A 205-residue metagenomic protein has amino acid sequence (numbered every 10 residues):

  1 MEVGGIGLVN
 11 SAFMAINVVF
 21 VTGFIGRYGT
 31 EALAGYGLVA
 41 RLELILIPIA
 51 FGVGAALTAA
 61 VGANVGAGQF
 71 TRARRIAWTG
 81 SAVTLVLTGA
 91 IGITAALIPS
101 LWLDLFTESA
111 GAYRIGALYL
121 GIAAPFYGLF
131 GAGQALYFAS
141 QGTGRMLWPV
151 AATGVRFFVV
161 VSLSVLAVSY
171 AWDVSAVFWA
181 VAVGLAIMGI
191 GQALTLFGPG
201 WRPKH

Functional and structural regions predicted by a protein language model:
M1-G5, V61-F126, L166-H205: Short alpha-helical transmembrane segments in multi-pass integral membrane proteins
M1-N17, I45, I49, V53 (+2 more regions): Hydrophobic faces of transmembrane alpha-helices in multi-pass small-molecule transporters and flippases across diverse
G7, S11, V19, G23 (+5 more regions): Transmembrane alpha-helix boundary and packing residues in multipass membrane permease domains and related
A12-I45, A63, L101-A110: Helix-terminus/linker motif at the lipid-water interface of multi-pass membrane proteins
V19-G23, I45, I93, A135-A139 (+2 more regions): Alpha-helical transmembrane segments of multipass membrane proteins
G29, S109, R145-M146, D173: Short loop-to-helix capping motifs
G35-P99, F130-A152: Small-residue-rich hydrophobic transmembrane alpha-helices
F51-G54, A123-G142, W148-V160, S175-A193: Short runs within selected transmembrane alpha-helices of multi-pass transporters and secretion channels
